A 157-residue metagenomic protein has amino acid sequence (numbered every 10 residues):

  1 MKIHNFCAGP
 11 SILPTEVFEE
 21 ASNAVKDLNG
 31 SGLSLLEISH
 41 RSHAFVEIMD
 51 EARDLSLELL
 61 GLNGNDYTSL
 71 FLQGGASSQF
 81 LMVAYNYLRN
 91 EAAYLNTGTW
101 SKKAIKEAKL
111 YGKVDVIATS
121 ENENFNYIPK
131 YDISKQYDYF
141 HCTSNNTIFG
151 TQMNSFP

Functional and structural regions predicted by a protein language model:
M1-S39: N-terminal "arm"/small-domain region of PLP-dependent enzymes with the aminotransferase-like
C7, L72-Q73, L95, A118 (+1 more regions): Short beta-strand segments
G9, A108, S120-P157: Active-site phosphate-binding strand-loop segment of PLP-dependent enzymes
S11-L13, G74-S78, G98-S101, T147: Gly/Ser/Thr-rich loops at beta-strand to alpha-helix junctions that form or flank small-molecule/cofactor-binding
G32-Q79, T99, E107: Conserved N-terminal alpha-helix of the aminotransferase class I/II PLP-enzyme fold
V83-A84, I148: Active-site pocket-lining segments that scaffold enzyme catalytic pockets across diverse folds
N86, K103-K113: Active-site-proximal loop->helix
Y87-K102: Conserved PLP-anchoring active-site segment centered on the Schiff-base-forming lysine
